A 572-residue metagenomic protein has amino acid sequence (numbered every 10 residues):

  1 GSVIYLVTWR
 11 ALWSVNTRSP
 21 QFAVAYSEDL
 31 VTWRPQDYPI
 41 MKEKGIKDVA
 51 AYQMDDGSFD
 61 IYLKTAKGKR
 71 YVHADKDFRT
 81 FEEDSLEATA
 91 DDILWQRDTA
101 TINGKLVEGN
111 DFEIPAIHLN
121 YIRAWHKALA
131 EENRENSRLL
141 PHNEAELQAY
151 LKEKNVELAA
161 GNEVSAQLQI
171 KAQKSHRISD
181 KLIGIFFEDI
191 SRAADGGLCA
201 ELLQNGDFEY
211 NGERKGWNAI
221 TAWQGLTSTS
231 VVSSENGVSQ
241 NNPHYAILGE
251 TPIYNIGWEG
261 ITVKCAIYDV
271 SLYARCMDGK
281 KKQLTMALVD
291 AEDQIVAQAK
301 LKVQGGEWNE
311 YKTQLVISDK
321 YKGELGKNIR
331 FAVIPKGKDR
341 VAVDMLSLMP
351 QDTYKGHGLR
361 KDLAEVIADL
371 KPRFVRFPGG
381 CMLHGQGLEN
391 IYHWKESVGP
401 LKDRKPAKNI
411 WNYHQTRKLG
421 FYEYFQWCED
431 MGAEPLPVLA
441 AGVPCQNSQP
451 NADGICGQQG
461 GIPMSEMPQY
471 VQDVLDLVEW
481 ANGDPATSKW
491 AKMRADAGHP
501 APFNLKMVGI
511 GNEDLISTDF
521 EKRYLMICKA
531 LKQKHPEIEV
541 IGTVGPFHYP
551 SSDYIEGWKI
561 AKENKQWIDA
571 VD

Functional and structural regions predicted by a protein language model:
G1-N155: Carbohydrate-active catalytic/glycan-binding domains of CAZyme proteins, especially the secreted or lumenal ectodomains
L6-T8, Y62, I183-F187, R373-F377 (+5 more regions): Structural recognition of the beta-strand scaffold that forms the well-ordered cores of secreted hydrolase catalytic
V15-R18, M41-G45, M277-K281, Y354-K355 (+5 more regions): Acidic-and-aromatic substrate-binding clefts and catalytic sites of carbohydrate-active enzymes
G45-V49, E163-A172, T227-S234, Q240 (+6 more regions): Alpha-helical scaffolding within the catalytic cores of extracellular/periplasmic polymer-degrading hydrolases
H142-R417, E434, N451-S465, H535-E539: Extracellular and organelle-lumenal recognition/adhesion modules and their flexible linkers in secreted
I317-D319, N328-R340, D484, R494 (+1 more regions): Noncatalytic carbohydrate-binding groove/subsite architecture in carbohydrate-active enzymes
P335, P378-C381, V438-Q446, A481-T518: Active-site groove signature of glycoside hydrolases
G385-L401, C445-M493, A497-H499, S552 (+1 more regions): Aromatic- and acidic-residue-enriched segments that line the glycan-binding/catalytic groove of carbohydrate-active
